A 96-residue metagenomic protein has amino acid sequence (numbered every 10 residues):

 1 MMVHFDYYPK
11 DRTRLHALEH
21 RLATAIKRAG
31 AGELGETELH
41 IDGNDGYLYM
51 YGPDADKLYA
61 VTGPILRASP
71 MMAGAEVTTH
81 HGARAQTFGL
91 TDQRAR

Functional and structural regions predicted by a protein language model:
M1-H4, Y47-Y51, E76-T78: Ordered hydrophobic segments in well-structured contexts
V3-E33: Surface-exposed, low-hydrophobicity interaction/linker segments
P9-R14, D56-Y59, R84-T87: Short, surface-exposed beta-strand/loop "edge" segments at domain boundaries and coil↔beta transitions
L18-L22, A60-R67: Short amphipathic alpha-helices in soluble, non-transmembrane regions that often serve as interface/regulatory elements
G30-V61, I65: Short, intrinsically disordered low-complexity segments
T37, S69, A75, T91-Q93: Surface-exposed loop/turn and secondary-structure junction residues enriched for glycine/proline
A68-R84: Conserved short beta-strand edge segments in small beta-sheet-based binding/regulatory domains
R84-R96: Short, low-order "capping/linker" segments at domain edges
